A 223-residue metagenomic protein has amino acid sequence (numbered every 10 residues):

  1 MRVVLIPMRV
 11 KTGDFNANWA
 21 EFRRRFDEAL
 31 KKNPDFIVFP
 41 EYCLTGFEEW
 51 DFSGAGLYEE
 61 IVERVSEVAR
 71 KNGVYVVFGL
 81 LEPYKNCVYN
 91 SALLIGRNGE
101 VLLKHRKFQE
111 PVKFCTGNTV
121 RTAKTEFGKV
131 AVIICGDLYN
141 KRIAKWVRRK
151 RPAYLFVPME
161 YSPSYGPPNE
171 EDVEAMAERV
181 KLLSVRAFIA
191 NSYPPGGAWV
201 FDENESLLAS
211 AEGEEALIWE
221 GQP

Functional and structural regions predicted by a protein language model:
M1-L5: Extreme N-terminal starter segment of soluble prokaryotic enzymes
I6, I95, I133, F188-A190 (+1 more regions): Short hydrophobic segments within beta-strands
P7-G13: Short polar catalytic/cofactor-binding loops
M8, E41-Y42, L80-L81, C135 (+2 more regions): Short, well-ordered beta-to-alpha junction loops that form the rim of enzyme active sites and present histidine/acidic
V10, L44-T45, N140: Active-site micro-motifs of SAM-dependent methyltransferase domains
F15, W19, R24-R97, S162-V185: Cys-nucleophile CN-hydrolase/nitrilase-fold catalytic domain and related Cys-dependent amidase chemistry that acts on
Y58-V77, Y139-A216: CN hydrolase (nitrilase-like) catalytic-core segments centered on the catalytic cysteine and neighboring Lys/Glu
P83-K150, Y154, S164-E178, I218 (+1 more regions): Active-site catalytic loop in hydrolytic enzyme cores
